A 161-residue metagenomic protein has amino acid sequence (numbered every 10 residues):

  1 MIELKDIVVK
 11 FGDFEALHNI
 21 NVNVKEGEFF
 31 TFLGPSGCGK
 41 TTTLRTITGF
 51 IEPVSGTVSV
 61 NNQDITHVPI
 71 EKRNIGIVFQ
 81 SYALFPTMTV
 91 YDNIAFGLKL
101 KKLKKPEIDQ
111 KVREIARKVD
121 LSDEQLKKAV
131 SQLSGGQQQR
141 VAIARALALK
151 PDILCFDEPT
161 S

Functional and structural regions predicted by a protein language model:
T48: Helix-to-loop junction immediately C-terminal to a conserved catalytic motif
D64, P106-E124: Conserved ABC ATPase "signature" region
M88-G97: Short coil-to-helix segment of the ABC ATPase nucleotide-binding domain corresponding to the Q-loop/switch region
A129-L133, Q137: Conserved ABC ATPase signature
I143: Hydrophobic anchor residue at the start of the ABC signature
K150: Conserved catalytic motifs of ABC-family nucleotide-binding domains
L154-D157: Catalytic Walker B motif of ABC-type/P-loop ATPase nucleotide-binding domains
